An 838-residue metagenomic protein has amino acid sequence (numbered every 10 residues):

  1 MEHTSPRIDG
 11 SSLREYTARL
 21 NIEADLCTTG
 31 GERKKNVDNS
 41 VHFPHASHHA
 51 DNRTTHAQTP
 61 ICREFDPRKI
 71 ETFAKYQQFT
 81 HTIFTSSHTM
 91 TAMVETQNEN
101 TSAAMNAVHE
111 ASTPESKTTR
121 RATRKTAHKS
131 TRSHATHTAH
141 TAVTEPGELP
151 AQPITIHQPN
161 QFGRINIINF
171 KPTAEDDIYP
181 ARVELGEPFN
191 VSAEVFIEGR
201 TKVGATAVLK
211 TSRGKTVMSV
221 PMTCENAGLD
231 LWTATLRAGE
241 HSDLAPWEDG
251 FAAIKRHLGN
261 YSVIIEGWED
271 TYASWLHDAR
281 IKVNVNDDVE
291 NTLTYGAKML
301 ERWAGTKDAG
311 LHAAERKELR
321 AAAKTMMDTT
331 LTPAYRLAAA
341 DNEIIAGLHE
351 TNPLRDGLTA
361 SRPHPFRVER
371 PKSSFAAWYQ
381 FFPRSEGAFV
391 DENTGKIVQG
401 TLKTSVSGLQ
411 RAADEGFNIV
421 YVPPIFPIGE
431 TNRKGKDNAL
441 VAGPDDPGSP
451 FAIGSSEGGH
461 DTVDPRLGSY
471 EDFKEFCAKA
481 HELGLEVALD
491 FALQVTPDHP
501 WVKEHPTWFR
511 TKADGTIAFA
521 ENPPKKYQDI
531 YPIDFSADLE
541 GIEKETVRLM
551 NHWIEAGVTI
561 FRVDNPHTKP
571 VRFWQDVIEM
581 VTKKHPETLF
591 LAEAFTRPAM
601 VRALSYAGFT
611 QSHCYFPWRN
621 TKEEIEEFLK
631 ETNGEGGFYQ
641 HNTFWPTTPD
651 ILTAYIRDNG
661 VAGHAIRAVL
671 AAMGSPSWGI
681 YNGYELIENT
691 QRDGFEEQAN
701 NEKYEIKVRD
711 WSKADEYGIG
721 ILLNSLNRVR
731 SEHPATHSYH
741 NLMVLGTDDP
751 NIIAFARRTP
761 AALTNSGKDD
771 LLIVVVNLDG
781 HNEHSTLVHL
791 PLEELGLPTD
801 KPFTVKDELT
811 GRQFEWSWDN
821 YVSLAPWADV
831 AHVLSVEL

Functional and structural regions predicted by a protein language model:
Y16, N21, T28, D38 (+4 more regions): Short, positively charged and aromatic/hydrophobic N-terminal segments
P60-C62, T72-F73, F79-P383, A388 (+7 more regions): Carbohydrate-interacting/catalytic domains
A193, F381, V422, A480 (+9 more regions): Conserved, mostly hydrophobic/aromatic
K372-G400, I428-F476, K503-E540, A699-V708: Aromatic- and acidic-residue-enriched carbohydrate-binding clefts of CAZyme catalytic domains
A377-Y379, V420-V422, V487-L489, F561 (+4 more regions): Hydrophobic faces of well-ordered beta-strands that scaffold small-molecule active sites in alpha/beta enzyme cores
P497-T507, V571-W574, K583, F595-E623 (+1 more regions): Substrate-binding cleft/loops of secretory-pathway carbohydrate-active enzymes
T511, D534-V601: Active-site neighborhood of glycoside hydrolase catalytic domains
M580-L589, E593, P598, W618-G694 (+1 more regions): Catalytic-core region of carbohydrate-active enzymes that cleave or remodel glycosidic bonds
